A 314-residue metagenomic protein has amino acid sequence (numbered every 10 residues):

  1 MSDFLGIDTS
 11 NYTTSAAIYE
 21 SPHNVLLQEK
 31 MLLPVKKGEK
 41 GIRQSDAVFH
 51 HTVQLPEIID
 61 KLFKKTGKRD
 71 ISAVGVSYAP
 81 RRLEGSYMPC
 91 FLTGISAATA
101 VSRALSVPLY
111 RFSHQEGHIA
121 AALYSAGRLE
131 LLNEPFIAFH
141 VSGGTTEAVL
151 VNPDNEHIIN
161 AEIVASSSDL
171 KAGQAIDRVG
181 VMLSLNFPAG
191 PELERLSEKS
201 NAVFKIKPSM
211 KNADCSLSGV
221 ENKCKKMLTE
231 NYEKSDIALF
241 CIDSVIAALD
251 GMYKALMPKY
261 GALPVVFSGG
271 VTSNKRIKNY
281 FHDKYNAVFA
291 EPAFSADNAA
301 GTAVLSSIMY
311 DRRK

Functional and structural regions predicted by a protein language model:
M1-S2, V107-I137, V304-L305: Conserved phosphate-binding catalytic cores of ATP/NTP-utilizing and phosphoryl-transfer enzymes
S2, T9-S10, L27-Q28, E130-E134 (+3 more regions): A short helix-loop
S10-F49, H157-I163, F289: Short glycine-rich, Thr/Ser-proximal phosphate-binding strand/loop in the N-terminal lobe of ATP-dependent enzymes
M31, H50-T66, A248-M252: Short, well-ordered amphipathic alpha-helical segments that serve as non-catalytic structural scaffolds within diverse
D60-T99, R103: Short beta-strand-loop/turn "lid" adjacent to the catalytic site in phosphate-handling enzymes
V76-A79, S142, V266-N274: Glycine-rich beta-strand-to-loop/alpha-helix junction loops that act as flexible
H118-A122, A290-K314: Glycine-rich phosphate-binding/hydrolytic loop that grips phosphoryl groups
P191-V265, V271-H282, N286-V288, S307-K314: A contiguous, well-structured pocket-lining segment that forms one wall/lid of small-molecule binding clefts in soluble
